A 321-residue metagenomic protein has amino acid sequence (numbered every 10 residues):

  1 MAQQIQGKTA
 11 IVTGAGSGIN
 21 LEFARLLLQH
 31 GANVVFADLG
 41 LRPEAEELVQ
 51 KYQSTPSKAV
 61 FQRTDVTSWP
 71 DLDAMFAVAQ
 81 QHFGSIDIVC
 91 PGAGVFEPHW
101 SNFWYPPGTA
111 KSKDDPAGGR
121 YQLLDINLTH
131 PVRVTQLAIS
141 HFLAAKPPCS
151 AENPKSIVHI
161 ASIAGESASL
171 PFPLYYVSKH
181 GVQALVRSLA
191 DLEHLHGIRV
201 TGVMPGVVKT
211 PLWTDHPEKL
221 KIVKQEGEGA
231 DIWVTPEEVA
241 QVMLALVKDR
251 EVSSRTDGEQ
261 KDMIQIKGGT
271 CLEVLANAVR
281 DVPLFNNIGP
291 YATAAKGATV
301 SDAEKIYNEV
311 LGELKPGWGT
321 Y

Functional and structural regions predicted by a protein language model:
A2-V35: Canonical Rossmann dinucleotide-binding motif of NAD(H)/NADP(H)-dependent dehydrogenases/reductases, specifically
H30, S167, A184, S188-R199 (+3 more regions): Active-site-adjacent segment of SDR/Rossmann-fold oxidoreductases
H30-E47: Conserved glycine-rich Rossmann-like NAD(P)H-binding loop of the short-chain dehydrogenase/reductase
Q81, D125-A151, A190-D191: Amphipathic alpha-helical dimer-interface segment in Rossmann-like NAD(P)H-dependent oxidoreductases
V95-Y121, A144-N153, P171-L174: Conserved mid-core segment of classical short-chain dehydrogenase/reductases
P106-T135, V158, V182, A230: Catalytic Tyr-X3-Lys loop
S162: Residue(s) in the substrate-gating loop at a strand-loop-helix junction that position the organic substrate next
G202, I222-Y321: C-terminal helical subdomain
